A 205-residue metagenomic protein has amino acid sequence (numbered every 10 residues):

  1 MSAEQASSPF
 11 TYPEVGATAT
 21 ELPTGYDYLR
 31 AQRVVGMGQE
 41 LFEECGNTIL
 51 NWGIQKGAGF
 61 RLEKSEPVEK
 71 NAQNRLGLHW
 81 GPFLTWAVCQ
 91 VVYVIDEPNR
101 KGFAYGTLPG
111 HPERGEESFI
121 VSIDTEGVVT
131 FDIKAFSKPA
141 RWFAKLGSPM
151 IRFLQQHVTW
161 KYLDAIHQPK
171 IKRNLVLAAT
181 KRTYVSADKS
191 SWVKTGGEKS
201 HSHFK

Functional and structural regions predicted by a protein language model:
M1-G77, S191-F204: Hydrophobic ligand-binding cavity/cleft-lining segments
A17, D96, K138: Residues that form or immediately flank small-molecule/cofactor binding pockets and catalytic motifs
E43-I54, D96, G110, E126 (+2 more regions): Short, intrinsically disordered, mixed-charge
R75, G102-A104, V129-D132: General beta-strand recognition
G81-E126, G197: Hydrophobic-ligand binding "helix-grip"
L108-F153: Beta-strand/loop substructures that line and gate deep hydrophobic ligand-binding cavities in soluble
K138-Y184, K189, K199: A conserved amphipathic terminal alpha-helix motif
